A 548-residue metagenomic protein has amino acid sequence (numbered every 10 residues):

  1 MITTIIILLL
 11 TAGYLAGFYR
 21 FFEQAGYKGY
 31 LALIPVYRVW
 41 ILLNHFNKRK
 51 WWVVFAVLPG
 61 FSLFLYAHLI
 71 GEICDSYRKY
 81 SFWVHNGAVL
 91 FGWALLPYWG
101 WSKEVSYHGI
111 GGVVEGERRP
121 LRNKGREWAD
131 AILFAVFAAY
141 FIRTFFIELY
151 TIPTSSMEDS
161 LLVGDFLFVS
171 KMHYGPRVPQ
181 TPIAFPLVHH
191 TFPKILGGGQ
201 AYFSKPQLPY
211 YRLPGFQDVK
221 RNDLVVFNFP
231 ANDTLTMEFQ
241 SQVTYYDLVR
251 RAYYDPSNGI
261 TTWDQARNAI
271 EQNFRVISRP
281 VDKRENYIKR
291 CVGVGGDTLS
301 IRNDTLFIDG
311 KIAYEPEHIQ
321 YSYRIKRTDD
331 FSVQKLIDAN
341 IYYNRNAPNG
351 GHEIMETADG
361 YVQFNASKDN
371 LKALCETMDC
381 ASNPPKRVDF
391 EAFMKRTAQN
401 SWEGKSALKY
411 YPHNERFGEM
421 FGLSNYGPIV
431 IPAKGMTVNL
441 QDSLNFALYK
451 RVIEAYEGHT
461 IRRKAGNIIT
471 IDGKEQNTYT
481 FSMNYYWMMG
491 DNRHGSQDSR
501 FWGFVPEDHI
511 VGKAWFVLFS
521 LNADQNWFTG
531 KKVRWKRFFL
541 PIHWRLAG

Functional and structural regions predicted by a protein language model:
M1-I6: Feature marks short, highly hydrophobic, charge-poor N-terminal signal-anchor/signal peptide-like helices that anchor
L8-G109: Membrane-cytosol interface at the C-terminal ends of transmembrane alpha helices in small multi-pass membrane proteins
V113-G548: Extended hydrophobic leader/signal-anchor segments used for secretion and membrane insertion
